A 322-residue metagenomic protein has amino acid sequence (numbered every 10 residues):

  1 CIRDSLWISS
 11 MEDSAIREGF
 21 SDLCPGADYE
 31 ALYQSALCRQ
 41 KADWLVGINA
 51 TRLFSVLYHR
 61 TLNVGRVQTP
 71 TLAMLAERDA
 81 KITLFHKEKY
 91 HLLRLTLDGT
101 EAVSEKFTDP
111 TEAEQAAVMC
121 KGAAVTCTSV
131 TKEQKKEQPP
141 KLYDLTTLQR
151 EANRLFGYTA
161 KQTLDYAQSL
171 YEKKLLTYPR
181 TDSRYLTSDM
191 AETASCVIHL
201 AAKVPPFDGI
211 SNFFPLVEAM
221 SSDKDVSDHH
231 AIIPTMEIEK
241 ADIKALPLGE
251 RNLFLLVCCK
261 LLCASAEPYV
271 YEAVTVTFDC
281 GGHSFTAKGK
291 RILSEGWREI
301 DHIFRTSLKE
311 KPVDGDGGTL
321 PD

Functional and structural regions predicted by a protein language model:
R3-D322: Toprim catalytic domain recognition across nucleic-acid enzymes
